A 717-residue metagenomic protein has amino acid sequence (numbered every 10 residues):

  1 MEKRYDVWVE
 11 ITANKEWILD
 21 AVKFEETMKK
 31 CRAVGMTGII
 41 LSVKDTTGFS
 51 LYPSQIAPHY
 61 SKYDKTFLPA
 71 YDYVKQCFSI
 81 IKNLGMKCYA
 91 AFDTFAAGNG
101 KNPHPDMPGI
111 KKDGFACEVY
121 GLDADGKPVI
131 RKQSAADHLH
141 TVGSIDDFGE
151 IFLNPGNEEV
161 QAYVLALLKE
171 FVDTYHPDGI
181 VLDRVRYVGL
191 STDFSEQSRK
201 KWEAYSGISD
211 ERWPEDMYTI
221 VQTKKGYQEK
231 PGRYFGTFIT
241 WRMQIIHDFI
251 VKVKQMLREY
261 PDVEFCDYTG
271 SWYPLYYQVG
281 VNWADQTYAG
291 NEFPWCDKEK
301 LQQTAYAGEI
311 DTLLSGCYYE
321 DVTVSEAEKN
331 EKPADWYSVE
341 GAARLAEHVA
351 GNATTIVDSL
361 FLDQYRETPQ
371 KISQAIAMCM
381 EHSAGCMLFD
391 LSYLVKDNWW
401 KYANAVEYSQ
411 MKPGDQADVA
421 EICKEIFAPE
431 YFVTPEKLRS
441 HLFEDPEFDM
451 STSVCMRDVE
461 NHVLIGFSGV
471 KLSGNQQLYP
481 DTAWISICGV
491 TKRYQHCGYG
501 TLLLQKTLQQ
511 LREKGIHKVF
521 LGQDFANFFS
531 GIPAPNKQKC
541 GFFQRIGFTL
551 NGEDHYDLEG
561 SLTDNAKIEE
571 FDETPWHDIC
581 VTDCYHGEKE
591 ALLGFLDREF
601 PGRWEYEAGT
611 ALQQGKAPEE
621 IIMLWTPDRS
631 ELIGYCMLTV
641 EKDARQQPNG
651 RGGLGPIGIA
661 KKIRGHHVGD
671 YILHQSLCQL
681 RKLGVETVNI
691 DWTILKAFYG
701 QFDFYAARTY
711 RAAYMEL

Functional and structural regions predicted by a protein language model:
E2-E10, N14-I18, A90-Y175, Y227 (+3 more regions): Active-site-adjacent "subsite" loops/lids of carbohydrate-active enzymes
L51-Y63, A96-I145, R184-K225, Q278-G290: Aromatic- and acidic-residue-enriched segments that line the glycan-binding/catalytic groove of carbohydrate-active
A97-G100, L190, V253, V263-K329 (+1 more regions): Substrate-binding cleft/loops of secretory-pathway carbohydrate-active enzymes
L301-E328, K332-N404: Substrate-binding cleft of secreted/luminal carbohydrate-active enzymes
V406-L442, D449, S453-R457, V463 (+1 more regions): Short amphipathic alpha-helix that is part of the acyltransferase structural core
K424, A428-S453, D458, I465-Y479 (+1 more regions): A conserved beta-strand-loop-helix scaffold within acyl/acetyltransferase catalytic domains
V490, H496-E513, P656-I659, G665-C678 (+3 more regions): Conserved acetyl-CoA-binding loop-helix of GNAT-fold acetyltransferases
Q505-W576, A712-M715: Acyl-donor-binding surface of acyltransferase catalytic domains
